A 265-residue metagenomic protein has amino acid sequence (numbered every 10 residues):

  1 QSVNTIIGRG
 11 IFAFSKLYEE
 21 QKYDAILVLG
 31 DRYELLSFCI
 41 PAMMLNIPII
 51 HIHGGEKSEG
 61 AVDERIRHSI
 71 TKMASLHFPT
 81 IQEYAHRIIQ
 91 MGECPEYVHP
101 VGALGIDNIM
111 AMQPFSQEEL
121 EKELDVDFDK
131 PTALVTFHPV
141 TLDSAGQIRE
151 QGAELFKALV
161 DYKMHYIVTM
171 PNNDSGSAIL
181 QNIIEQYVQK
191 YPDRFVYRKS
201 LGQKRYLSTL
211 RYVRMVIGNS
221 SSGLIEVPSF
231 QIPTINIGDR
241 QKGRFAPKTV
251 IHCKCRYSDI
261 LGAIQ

Functional and structural regions predicted by a protein language model:
Q1, F115-Y212: Donor-nucleotide binding loops and adjacent catalytic segments primarily of GT-B fold Leloir glycosyltransferases
Q1-C94: Active-site and donor-binding regions of nucleotide-sugar-utilizing enzymes
L27-L29, L36-A42, H51-I52, H77 (+1 more regions): A donor-sugar binding/catalytic signature common to diverse glycosyltransferases and related nucleotide-sugar
L29, T80-I81, V101, T169 (+1 more regions): Replace "coordinates the UDP/GDP/TDP-sugar" with "coordinates nucleotide-activated sugar donors
M73-E150: A nucleotide-sugar donor-handling region in carbohydrate enzymes
P79, H99-V101, V196-S200, I251-R256: Short acidic-hydrophobic, aromatic-tinged amphipathic segments that line or gate anion-handling sites
R240-I264: Change "using UDP/GDP/dTDP sugars" to "using nucleotide sugars
